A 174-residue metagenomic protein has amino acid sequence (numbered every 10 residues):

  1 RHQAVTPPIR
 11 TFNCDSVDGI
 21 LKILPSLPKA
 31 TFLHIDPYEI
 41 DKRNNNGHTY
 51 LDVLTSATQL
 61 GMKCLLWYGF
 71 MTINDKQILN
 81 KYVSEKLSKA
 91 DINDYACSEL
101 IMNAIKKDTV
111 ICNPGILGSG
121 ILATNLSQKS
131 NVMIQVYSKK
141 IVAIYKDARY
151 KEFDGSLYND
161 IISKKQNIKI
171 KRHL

Functional and structural regions predicted by a protein language model:
R1-L174: Class I S-adenosyl-L-methionine-dependent methyltransferase catalytic core
